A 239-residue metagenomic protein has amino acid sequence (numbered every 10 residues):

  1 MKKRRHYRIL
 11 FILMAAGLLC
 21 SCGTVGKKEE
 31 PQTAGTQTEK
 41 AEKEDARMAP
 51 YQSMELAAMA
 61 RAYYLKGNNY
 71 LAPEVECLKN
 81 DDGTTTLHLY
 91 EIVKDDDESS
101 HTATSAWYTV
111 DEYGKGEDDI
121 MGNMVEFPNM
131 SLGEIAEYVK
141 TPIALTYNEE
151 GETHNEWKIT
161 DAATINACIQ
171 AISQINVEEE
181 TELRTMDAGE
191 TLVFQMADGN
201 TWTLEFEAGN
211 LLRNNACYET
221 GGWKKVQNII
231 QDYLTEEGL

Functional and structural regions predicted by a protein language model:
K2-L10: Bacterial N-terminal signal peptides that target proteins for export
L18-S21: C-terminal motif of bacterial Sec signal peptides marking the signal peptidase cleavage site
G23-G26: Bacterial signal peptide processing site
E29, A41, P128-L239: Function-determining sites in protein domains
G35-L78, A163-S173: Short, non-transmembrane alpha-helical segments in secretory-pathway proteins
Y70-E112, T191-W202: Exposed beta-strand-loop-beta-strand "reactive/processing" segments of non-cytosolic proteins
L87-L89, G116-G122, Y147, L211-N214: Short hydrophobic/aromatic-rich beta-strand segments that constitute the beta-sheet cores of beta-sandwich/beta-barrel
A106-M130: Repeat-associated, polar segments at repeat-unit boundaries in modular proteins
